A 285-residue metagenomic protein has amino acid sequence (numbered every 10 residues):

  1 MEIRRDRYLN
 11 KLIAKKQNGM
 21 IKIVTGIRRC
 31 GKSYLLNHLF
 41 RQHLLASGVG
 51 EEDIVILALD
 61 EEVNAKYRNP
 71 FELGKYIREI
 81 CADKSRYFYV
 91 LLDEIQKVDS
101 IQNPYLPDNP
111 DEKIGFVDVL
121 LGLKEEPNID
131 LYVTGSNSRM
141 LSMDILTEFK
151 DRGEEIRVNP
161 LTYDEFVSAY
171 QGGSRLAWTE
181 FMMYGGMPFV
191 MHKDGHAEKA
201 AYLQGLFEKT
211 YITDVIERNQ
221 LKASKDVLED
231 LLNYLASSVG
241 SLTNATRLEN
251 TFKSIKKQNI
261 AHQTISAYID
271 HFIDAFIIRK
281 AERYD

Functional and structural regions predicted by a protein language model:
M1-Q17: Pre-Walker A adenine-sensing motif
V24: Hydrophobic anchor at the beta1->P-loop junction of P-loop NTPases
S33: Walker A/P-loop
V55-R86: Short glycine-rich substrate-engagement loop in P-loop NTPases that contacts/grips substrate
L91, D130-S136, R157: Structural recognition of the conserved hydrophobic beta-strand(s) that form the central parallel beta-sheet of P-loop
Q96-Y132: Conserved Walker B catalytic segment
S138-E154, Y170-Q171: Short regulatory helix/loop adjacent to the ATP-binding pocket of P-loop NTPases
A201-D285: Accessory nucleic acid-recognition modules appended to NTPase machines
